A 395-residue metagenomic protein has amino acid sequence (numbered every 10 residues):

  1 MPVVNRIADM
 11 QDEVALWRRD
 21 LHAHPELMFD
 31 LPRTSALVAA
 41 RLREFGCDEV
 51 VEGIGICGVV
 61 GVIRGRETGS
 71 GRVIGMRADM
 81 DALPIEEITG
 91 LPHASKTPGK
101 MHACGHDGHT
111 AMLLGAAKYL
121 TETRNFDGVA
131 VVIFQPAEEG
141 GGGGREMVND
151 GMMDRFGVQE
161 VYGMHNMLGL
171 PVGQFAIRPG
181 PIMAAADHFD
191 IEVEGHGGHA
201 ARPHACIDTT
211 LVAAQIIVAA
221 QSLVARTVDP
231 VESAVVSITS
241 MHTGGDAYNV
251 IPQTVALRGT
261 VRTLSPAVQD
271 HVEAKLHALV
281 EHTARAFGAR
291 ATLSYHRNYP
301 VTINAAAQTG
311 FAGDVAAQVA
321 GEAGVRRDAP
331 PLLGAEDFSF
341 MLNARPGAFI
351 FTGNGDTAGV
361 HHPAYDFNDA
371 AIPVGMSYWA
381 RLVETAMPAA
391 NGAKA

Functional and structural regions predicted by a protein language model:
M1-H102, D107, A111-L114, K118-F126: Acidic/His- and Gly-rich active-site-bordering loop/insert found across diverse amide/peptide-bond hydrolases
L21, G61, M76, H106 (+8 more regions): Divalent metal-coordination and catalytic microenvironments
D48, V158-Q159, P346: Conserved acidic residues
G75-R77, F189-I191, F349-N354: Non-cysteine beta-strand/loop elements that form the S-adenosyl-L-methionine
L83-M101, D107-G108, L113, L120-P252 (+1 more regions): Histidine/acidic-residue-rich, glycine-tolerant segments that coordinate divalent metal ions
L211-A395: Metal-dependent amide/peptide-bond hydrolase catalytic core, centered on the "pita-bread" metallohydrolase fold
